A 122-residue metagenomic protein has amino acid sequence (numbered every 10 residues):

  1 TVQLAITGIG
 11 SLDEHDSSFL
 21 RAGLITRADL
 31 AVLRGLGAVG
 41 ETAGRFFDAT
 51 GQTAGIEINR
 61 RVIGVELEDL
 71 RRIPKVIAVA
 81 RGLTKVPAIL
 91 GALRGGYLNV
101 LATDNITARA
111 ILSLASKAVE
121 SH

Functional and structural regions predicted by a protein language model:
T1-H122: Conserved phosphate- and dinucleotide-binding cores of soluble alpha/beta proteins, encompassing both enzyme active
